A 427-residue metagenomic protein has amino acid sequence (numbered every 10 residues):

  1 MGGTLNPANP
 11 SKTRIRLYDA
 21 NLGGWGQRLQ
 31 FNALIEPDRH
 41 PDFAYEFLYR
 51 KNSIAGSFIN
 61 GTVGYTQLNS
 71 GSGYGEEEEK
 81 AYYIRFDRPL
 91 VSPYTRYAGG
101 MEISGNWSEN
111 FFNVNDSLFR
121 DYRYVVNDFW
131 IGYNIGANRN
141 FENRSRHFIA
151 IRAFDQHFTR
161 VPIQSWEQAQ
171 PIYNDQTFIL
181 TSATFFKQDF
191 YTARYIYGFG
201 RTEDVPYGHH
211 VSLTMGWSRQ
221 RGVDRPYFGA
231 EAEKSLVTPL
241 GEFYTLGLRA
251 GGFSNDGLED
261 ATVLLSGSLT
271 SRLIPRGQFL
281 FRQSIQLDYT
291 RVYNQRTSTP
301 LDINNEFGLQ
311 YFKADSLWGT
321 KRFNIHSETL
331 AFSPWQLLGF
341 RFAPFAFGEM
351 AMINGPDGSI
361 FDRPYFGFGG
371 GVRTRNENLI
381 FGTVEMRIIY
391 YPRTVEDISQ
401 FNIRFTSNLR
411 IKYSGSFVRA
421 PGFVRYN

Functional and structural regions predicted by a protein language model:
M1-T192, D204-S212, E233-H326, F342 (+1 more regions): Gram-negative/organellar outer-membrane beta-barrel architecture
F199-T202: Short beta-strand/turn micro-motifs at beta-sheet edges
W217, A261, P356-D362, I398-F401: Short glycine/threonine-rich loop-to-helix capping motif typified by GTGT followed within a few residues by an Asp-Pro
R225-Y227, A232: Hard-cation-handling environments
W318-N324, T329, F345-G367, E377: Outer-membrane beta-barrel transmembrane domain signature
L330-P334, I353, R375-T383, K412: Hydrophobic alpha-helical segments
G358-Y390, T394: C-terminal structured "cap/appendage" subdomains that terminate the fold
